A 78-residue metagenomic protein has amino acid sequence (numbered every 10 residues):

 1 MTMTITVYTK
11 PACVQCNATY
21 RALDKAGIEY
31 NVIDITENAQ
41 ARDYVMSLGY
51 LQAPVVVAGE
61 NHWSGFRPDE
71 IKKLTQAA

Functional and structural regions predicted by a protein language model:
M1, A77-A78: Short intrinsically disordered terminal tails
M1-A26: Local sequence-structure signature of Cys/Sec-based thiol-disulfide redox active-site neighborhoods
K10, Y50, P68: ATP/adenylate-binding site constellation spanning eukaryotic-like Ser/Thr protein kinases, ABC-transporter
E29, L51: Residue-level detector of anion-binding/catalytic polar loops
Y30-V32, H62: Conserved beta-strand scaffold positions in the cores of enzyme catalytic domains, especially in NTP/NDP-utilizing
D34-Y50: Thioredoxin-like thiol-disulfide oxidoreductase module
P54-H62: A short, hydrophobic beta-strand/beta-hairpin element that forms part of a small beta-sheet core
